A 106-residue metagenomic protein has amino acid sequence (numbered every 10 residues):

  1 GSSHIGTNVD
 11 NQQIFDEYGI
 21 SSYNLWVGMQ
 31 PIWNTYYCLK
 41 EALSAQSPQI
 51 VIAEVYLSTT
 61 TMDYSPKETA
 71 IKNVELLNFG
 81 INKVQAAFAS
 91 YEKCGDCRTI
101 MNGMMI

Functional and structural regions predicted by a protein language model:
G1: Short hydrophobic beta-strand that contains or immediately precedes a catalytic carboxylate
H4-S90: Membrane-embedded segments
A87-I106: Extended, charge-rich helix/loop segments that form flexible, surface "patches" used to engage negatively charged
